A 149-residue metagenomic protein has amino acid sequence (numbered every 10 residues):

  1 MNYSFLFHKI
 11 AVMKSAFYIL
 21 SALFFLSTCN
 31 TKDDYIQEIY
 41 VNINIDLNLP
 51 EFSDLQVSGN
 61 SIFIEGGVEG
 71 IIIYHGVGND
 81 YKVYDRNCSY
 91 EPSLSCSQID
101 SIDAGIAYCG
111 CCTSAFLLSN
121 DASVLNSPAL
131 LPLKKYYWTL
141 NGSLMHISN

Functional and structural regions predicted by a protein language model:
M1-M13: N-terminal secretory signal peptides that target proteins for export/translocation
M13-K14, T139: A generic structural motif
K14-L20: Sec-dependent signal peptide recognition, specifically the positively charged N-region followed immediately by
L20-L23, V41, L49, S127: A generic, residue-level signal for flexible/boundary positions that often mark functional hotspots
F25-T28: C-terminal motif of bacterial Sec signal peptides marking the signal peptidase cleavage site
N30-A104, A115-L118, K134-N149: N-terminal pre-ligand scaffold of iron-sulfur
I102-C112, S123-K134: Short cysteine/histidine-rich metal-coordination sites, predominantly Zn2+-binding motifs
